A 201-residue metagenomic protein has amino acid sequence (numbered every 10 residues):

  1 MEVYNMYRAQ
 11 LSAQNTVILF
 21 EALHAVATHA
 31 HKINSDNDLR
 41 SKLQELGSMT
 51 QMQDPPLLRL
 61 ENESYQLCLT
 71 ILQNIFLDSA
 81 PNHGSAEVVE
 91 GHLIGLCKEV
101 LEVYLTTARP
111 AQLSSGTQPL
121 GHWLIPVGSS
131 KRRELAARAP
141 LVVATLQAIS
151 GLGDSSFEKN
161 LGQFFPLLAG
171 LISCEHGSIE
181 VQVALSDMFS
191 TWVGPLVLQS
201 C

Functional and structural regions predicted by a protein language model:
M1-Q51, P55-L72, F76-W123, E134-A148 (+2 more regions): Structural marker for long, regular alpha helices in very large eukaryotic proteins
K131: Extracellular glycan-recognition surfaces and repeat-rich motifs
